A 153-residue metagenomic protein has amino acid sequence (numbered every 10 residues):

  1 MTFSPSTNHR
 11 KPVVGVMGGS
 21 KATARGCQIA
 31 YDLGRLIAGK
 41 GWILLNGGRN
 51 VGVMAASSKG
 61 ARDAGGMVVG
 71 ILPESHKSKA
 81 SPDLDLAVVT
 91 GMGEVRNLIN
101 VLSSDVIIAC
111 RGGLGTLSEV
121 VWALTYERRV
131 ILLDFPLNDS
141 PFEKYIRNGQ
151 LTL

Functional and structural regions predicted by a protein language model:
M1-K11, L151-L153: N-terminal charge/polar-biased segments
F3, T7, Y31, R35 (+2 more regions): Acidic/glycine-enriched connector segments
N8-A24, R35, G39-K40: Generic N-terminal amphipathic, Lys/Arg-enriched alpha-helix
P12-V13, I43, M67, R129: Residues at the starts of beta-strands that form the adenosine-phosphate
G15-M17, L45, I107-A109: Structural motif
Q28: A conserved mid-protein helix/loop that constitutes part of the nucleotide-sugar donor-binding site
G41-W42, N46-R49: A positional/architectural concept
P141-L153: Amphipathic alpha-helical segments at domain termini/boundaries
